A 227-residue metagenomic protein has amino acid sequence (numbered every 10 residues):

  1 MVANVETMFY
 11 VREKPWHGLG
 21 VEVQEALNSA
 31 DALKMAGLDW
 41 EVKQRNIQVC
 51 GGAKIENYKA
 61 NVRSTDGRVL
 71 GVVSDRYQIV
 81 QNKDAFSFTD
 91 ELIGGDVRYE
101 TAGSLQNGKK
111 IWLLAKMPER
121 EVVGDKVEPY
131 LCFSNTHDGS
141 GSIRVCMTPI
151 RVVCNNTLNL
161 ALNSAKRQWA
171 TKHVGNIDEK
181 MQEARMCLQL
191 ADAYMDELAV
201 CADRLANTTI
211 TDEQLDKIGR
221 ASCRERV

Functional and structural regions predicted by a protein language model:
M1-F88, L92: Feature for intrinsically disordered/low-complexity regulatory segments and propeptides
K83, S87-R226: Intrinsic disorder/low-complexity polar-acidic segments
